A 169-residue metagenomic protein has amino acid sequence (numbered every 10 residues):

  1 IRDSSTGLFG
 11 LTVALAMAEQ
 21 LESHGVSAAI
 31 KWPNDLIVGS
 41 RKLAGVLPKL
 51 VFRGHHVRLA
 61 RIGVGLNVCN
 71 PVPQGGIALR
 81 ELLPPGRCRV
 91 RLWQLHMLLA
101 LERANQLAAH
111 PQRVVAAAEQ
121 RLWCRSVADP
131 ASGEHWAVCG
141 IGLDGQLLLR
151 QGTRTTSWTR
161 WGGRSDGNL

Functional and structural regions predicted by a protein language model:
I1-L169: Catalytic beta-strand/loop module used to bind and position nucleotide/cofactor moieties in cofactor-attachment
